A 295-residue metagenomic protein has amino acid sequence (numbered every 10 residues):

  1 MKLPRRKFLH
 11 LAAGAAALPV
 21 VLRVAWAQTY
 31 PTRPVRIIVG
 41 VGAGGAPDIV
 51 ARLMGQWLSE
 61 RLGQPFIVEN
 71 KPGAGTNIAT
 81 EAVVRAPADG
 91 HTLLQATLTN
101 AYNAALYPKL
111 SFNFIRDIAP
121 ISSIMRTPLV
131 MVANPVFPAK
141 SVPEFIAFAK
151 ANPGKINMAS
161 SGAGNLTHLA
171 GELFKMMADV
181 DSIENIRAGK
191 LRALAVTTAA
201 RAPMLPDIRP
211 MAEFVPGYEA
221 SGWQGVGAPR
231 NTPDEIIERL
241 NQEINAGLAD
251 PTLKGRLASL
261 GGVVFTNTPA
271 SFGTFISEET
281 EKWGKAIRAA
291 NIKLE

Functional and structural regions predicted by a protein language model:
K2-H10, A16-Y30: N-terminal twin-arginine translocation
V24-I115, K155, A163, A178-V180 (+3 more regions): N-terminal (or domain-start) structured segment
T32-P34, R187, D234-E295: An extracytoplasmic/periplasmic, membrane-proximal ligand-sensing/linker region
I37, V68, L93, M131 (+4 more regions): Generic preference for hydrophobic
R85-G90, A105-V180, M211, W223-R256: Hinge/capping helix and adjacent helix->loop/strand transition within the periplasmic-binding protein
N100-K109, L173-I208: A ligand-binding cleft/hinge motif common to bilobed small-molecule-binding domains
